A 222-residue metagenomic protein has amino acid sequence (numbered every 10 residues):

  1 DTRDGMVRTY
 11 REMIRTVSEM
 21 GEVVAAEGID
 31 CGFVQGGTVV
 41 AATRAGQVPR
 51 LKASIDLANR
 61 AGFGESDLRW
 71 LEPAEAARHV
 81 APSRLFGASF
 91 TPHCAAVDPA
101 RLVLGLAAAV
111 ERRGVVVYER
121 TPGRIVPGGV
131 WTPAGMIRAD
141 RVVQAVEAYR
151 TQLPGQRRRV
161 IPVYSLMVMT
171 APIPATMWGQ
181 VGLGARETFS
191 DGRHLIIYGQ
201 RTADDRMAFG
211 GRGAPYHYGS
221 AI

Functional and structural regions predicted by a protein language model:
D1-P73: Dinucleotide-binding Rossmann-like beta1-alpha1 core, especially the glycine-rich loop that anchors the ADP
R3, D30-V40, E75-G105, A109 (+1 more regions): Helix-loop-beta segment of a Rossmann-like dinucleotide-binding subdomain
M6-V17, Q47, L51, A95-P99 (+5 more regions): Generic structural signal for well-ordered, non-membrane alpha-helical segments in soluble metabolic enzymes
S18, A26-V34, R124, G135-T176 (+1 more regions): Active-site substrate-recognition segment that forms the wall of the catalytic cavity or substrate channel
T38, L68-W70, A88, V117 (+1 more regions): Conserved beta-strand scaffold positions in the cores of enzyme catalytic domains, especially in NTP/NDP-utilizing
A45, A74, R78, I222: Flavin (FAD/FMN) cofactor-binding core of flavoprotein oxidoreductases
P49, D56-A61, S83-R141, A145: Helical element adjacent to the flavin cofactor pocket in flavoenzyme catalytic cores
S54-A61, L68-A76, R84, V97 (+5 more regions): N-terminal FAD-binding dinucleotide-binding subdomain shared by FAD-dependent oxidases/monooxygenases
